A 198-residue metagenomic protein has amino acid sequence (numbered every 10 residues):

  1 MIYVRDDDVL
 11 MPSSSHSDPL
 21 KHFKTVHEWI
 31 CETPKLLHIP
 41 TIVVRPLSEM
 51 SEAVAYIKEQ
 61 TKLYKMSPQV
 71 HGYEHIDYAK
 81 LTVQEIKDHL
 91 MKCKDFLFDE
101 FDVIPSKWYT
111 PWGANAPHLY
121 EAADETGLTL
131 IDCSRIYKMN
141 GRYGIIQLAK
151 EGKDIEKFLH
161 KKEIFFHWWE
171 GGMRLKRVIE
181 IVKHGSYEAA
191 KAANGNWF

Functional and structural regions predicted by a protein language model:
M1-K62: Active-site beta->alpha N-cap acidic-glycine motif
D7-V9, V43-L47, Y73-H75, G113 (+4 more regions): Active-site beta-loop-alpha junctions enriched in small/polar residues
M11-S14, S48-S51, I76-K80, A114-L119 (+3 more regions): Short catalytic/ligand-binding loop motif for oxyanion handling, primarily in non-cytosolic enzymes, centered on
F23-I30, V54-K58, K87-D95, Y120 (+1 more regions): Generic structural signal for well-ordered alpha-helices, preferentially at hydrophobic/aromatic core positions
T33, L130, W169-F198: C-terminal domain-boundary segment and adjacent tail
L36-H118, I164: Metal-dependent polysaccharide deacetylase catalytic core of the NodB/CE4 family, i.e., the active-site-bearing domain
Y64-K65, A123-L130: Glycine-enriched alpha-helix->loop->beta-strand junction motifs that scaffold or abut catalytic
H75-D99, A122, S134-H160, G172-I179: Alpha-helical scaffold elements lining the catalytic groove of polysaccharide deacetylases
